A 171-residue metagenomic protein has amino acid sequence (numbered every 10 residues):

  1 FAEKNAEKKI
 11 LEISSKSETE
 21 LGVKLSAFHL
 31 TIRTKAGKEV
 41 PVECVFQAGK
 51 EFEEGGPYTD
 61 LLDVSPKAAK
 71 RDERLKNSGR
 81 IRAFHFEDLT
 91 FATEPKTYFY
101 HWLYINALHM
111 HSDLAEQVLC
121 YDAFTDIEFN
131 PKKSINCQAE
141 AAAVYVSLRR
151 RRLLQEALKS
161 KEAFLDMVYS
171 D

Functional and structural regions predicted by a protein language model:
F1-K4: Short Lys/Arg-enriched alpha/beta "domain-start" segment
E7-S15: Short Pro/Gly-enriched beta-strand edge/turn motifs at strand-loop
S15-R74: Aromatic- and glycine-enriched beta-alpha-beta binding-site module
K16-E20, L89-E94, I127-I135: Short, charged/polar micro-motifs that form catalytic or ligand-binding hotspots
K67, R71-E94: A contiguous pocket-lining binding segment that forms or flanks enzyme active sites
K76-S78, A83, T97-T125: Short acidic, glycine/tyrosine-flanked loop/strand segments centered on an H-E-D-like triad
V118, S160-D171: Short terminal or interdomain "cap/linker" segment that borders an active site or interface and mediates
K132-Y145: Active-site nucleophilic cysteine motif
